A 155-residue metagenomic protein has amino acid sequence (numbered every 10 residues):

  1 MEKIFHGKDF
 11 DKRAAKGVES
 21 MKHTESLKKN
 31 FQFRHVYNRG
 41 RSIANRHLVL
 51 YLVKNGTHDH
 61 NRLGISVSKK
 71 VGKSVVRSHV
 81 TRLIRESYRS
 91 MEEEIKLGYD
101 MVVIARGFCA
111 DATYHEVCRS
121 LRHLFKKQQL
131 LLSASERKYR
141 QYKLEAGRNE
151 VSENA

Functional and structural regions predicted by a protein language model:
M1-A155: Positively charged, solvent-exposed patches that mediate nucleic-acid binding
